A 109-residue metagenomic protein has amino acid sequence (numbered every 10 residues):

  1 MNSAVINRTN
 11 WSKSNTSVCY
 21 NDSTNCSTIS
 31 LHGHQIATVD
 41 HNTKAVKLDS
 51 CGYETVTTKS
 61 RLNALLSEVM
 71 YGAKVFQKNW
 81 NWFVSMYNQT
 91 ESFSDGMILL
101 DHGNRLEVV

Functional and structural regions predicted by a protein language model:
M1-V109: Terminal leader/tail segments of proteins
